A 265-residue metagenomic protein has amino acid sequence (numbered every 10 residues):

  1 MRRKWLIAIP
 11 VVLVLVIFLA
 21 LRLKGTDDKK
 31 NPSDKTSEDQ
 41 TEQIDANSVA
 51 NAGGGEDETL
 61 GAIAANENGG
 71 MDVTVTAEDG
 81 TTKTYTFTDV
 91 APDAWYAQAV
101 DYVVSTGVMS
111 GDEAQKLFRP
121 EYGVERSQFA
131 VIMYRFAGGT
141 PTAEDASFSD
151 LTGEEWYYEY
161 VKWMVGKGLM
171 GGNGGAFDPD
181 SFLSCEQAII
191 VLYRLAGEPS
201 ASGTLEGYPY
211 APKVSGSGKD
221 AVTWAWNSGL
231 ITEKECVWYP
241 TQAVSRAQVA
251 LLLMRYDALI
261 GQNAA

Functional and structural regions predicted by a protein language model:
M1-V12, L21: N-terminal Sec-pathway targeting helices
I9, F18-A97, S110-A130, Y134-Y158 (+4 more regions): Feature responds to low-complexity, polar/acidic, surface-exposed segments characteristic of secreted/exported proteins
Q98-T106: Mature N-terminal segment immediately following signal peptide/propeptide cleavage in secreted/periplasmic
V104, V165-G166, W226: Alpha-helix C-terminal capping/helix-coil junction sites
V222: Catalytic cores of secreted/periplasmic or lumenal enzymes
